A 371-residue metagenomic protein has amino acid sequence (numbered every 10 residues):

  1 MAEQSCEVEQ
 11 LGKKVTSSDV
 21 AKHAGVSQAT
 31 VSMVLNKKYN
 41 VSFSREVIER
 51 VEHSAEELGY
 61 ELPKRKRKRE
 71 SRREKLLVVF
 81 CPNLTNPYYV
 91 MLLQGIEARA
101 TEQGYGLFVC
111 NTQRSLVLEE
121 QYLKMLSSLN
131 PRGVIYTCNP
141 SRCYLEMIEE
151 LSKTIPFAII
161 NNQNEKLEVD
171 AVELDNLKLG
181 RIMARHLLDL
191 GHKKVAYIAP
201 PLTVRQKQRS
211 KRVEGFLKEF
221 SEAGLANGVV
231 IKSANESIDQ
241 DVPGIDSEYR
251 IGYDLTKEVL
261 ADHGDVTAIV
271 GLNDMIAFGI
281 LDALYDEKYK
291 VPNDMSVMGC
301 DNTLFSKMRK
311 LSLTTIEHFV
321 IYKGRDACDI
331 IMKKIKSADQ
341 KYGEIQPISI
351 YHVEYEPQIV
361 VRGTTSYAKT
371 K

Functional and structural regions predicted by a protein language model:
S5-T16, A55-Y88, L92, Q103 (+1 more regions): N-terminal helix-turn-helix/winged-helix DNA-binding helices and compositionally similar short basic alpha-helical
V20-K22, V51, M295, I359: Append "Primarily bacterial transcriptional regulators
H23, Q28-M33, R69-L84, V195-L202: Short beta-strand segments enriched in small/hydrophobic residues
T101-N111, L217-Y249: Short beta-strand elements in bilobed, periplasmic/extracellular small-molecule ligand-binding domains
T137-I182, I198-L202, M275, D301-L313: Flexible loop/hinge segments that line or gate small-molecule binding clefts
D170-I198, E214, K218, Y249-E258 (+1 more regions): Hydrophobic alpha-helical segments within soluble ligand-binding/sensing domains
M183-L225, E344-T364: An alpha-beta-alpha
K257-K371: Flexible loop/turn connectors
